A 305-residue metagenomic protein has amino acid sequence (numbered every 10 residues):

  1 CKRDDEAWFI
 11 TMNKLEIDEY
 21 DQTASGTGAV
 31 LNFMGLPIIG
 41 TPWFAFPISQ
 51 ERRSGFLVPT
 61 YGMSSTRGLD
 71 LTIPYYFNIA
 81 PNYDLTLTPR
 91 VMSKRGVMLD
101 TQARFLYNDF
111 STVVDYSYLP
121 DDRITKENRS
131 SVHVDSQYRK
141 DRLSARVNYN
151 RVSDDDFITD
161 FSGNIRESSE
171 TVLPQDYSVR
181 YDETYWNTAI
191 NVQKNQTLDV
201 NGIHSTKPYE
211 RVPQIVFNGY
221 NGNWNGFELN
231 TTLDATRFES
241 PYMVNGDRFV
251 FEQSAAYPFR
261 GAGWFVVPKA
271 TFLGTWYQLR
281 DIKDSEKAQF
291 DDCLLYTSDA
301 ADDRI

Functional and structural regions predicted by a protein language model:
D4-S298, R304: Outer-membrane beta-barrel proteins and related beta-barrel translocases across Gram-negative bacteria
